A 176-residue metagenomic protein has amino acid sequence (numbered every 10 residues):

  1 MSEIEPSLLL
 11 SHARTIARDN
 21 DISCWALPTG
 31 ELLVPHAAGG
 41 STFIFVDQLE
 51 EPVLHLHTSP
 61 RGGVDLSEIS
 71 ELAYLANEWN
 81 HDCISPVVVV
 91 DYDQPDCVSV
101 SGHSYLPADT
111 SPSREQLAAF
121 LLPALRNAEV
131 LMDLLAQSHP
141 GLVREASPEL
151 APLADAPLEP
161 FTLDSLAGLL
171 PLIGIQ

Functional and structural regions predicted by a protein language model:
M1-D47: Charge-rich, low-complexity N-terminal segments
E3, S7, L66, S111-A118: Ordered, soluble secondary-structure elements with a strong preference for glycine-centered loop motifs and nearby
W25-T29, Q48-E50, V90-V98: Short, ordered beta-strand-loop transition motifs
A38-S70: Long, continuous compositionally biased terminal/linker segments
T58-S99, H103: Short, internal acidic amphipathic alpha-helical interface segments that mediate docking to partner proteins
Q94-L122, D133-V143: Well-ordered alpha/beta subsegment
L125-E129: Helix-rich interaction surfaces within compact, conserved domain-sized segments that mediate assembly or partner
A136-Q176: Short, highly charged C-terminal tails/helix-capping segments
